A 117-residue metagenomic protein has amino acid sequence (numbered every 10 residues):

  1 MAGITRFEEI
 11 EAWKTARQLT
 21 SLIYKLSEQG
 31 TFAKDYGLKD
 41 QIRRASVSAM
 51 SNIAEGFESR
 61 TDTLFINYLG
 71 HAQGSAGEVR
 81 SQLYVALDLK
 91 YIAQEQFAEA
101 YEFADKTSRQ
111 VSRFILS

Functional and structural regions predicted by a protein language model:
M1-S117: Amphipathic alpha-helical assembly/interaction segments
